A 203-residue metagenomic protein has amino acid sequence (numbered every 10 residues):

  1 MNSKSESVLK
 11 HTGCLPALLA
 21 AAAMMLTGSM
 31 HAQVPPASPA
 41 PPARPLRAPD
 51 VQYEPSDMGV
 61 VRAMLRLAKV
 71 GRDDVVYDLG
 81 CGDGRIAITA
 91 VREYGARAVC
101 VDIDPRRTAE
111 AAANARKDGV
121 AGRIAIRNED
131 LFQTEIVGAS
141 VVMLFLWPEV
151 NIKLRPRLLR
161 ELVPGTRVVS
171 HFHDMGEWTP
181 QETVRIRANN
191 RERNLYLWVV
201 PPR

Functional and structural regions predicted by a protein language model:
N2-L19: Bacterial N-terminal signal peptides that target proteins for export
P16-G28: Bacterial N-terminal signal peptides
M30-D74: S-adenosyl-L-methionine
D73-G82: Conserved class I S-adenosyl-L-methionine
G84-I88: Glycine-rich SAM-binding Motif I of class I
R97-D102: Conserved SAM-binding motif I beta-strand of class I
P105-G138: S-adenosyl-L-methionine
E149-R203: C-terminal substrate-binding/active-site "lid" region of AdoMet-derived donor-dependent transferases
